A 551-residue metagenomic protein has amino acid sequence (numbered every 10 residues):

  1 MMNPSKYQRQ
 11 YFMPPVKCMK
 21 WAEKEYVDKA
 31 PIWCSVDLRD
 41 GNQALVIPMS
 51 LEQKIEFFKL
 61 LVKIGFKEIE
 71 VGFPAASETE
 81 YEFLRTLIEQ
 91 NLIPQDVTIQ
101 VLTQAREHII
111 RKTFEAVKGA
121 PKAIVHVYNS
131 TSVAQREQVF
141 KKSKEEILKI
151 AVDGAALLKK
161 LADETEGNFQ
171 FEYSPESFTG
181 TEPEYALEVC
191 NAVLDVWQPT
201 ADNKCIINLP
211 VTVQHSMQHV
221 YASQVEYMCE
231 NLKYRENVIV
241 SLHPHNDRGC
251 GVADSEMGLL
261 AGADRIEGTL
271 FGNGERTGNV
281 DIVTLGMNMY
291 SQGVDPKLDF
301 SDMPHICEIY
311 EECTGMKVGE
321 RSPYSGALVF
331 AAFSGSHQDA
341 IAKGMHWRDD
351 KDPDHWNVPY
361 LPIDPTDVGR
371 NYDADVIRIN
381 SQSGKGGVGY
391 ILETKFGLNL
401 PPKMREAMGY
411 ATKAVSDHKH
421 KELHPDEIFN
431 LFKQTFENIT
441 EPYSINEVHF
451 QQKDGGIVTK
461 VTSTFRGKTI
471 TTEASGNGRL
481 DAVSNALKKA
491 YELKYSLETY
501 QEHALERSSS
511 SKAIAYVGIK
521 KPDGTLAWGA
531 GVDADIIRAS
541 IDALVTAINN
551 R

Functional and structural regions predicted by a protein language model:
M1-E107, N371, V376-I379, S383 (+1 more regions): N-terminal capping/small domains of soluble enzymes
M2-R39, G293-E473, S509-I514: A mid-to-C-terminal "edge-of-domain" accessory segment
P4-Y7, W33, I47-E68, L84-Q90 (+3 more regions): Alpha/beta enzyme core
D40, A44, P74-E78, S132-A134 (+5 more regions): Short, small-residue-enriched loops and turns at beta-alpha junctions that line or gate enzyme active sites
L209-V211, E267-E275, M287-D299, N371-I377 (+2 more regions): Short beta-alpha connecting loops at secondary-structure transitions that line or flank enzyme active sites
S216-D349: Catalytic alpha/beta core domains of metabolic enzymes, predominantly
L493-T525: Generic long, charged, amphipathic alpha-helical segments
T525-W528, V532-R551: Mixed-charge, glycine-accented linear interaction segment located at domain edges/termini
